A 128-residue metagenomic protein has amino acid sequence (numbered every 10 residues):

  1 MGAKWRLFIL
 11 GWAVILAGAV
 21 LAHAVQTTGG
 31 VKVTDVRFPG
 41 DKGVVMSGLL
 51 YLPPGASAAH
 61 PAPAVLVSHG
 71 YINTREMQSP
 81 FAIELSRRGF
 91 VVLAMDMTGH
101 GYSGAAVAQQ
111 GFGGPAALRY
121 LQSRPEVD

Functional and structural regions predicted by a protein language model:
M1-K4: Short, Lys/Arg-rich N-terminal segment immediately upstream of the first membrane anchor
R6-L21: Hydrophobic membrane-insertion alpha-helices, especially the h-region of bacterial N-terminal signal peptides
V20-H60: N-terminal cap/lid segment of alpha/beta-hydrolase-fold proteins
S57-H60, L121, V127-D128: Glycine-rich phosphate-binding loop signature in dinucleotide/nucleotide-binding domains
A59-G70: Short beta-strand element of the alpha/beta-hydrolase
Y71-E84, M97: The serine-hydrolase catalytic nucleophile loop
M77, A106-P125: Alpha/beta-hydrolase active-site loop
E84-Y102: Conserved alpha/beta-hydrolase
